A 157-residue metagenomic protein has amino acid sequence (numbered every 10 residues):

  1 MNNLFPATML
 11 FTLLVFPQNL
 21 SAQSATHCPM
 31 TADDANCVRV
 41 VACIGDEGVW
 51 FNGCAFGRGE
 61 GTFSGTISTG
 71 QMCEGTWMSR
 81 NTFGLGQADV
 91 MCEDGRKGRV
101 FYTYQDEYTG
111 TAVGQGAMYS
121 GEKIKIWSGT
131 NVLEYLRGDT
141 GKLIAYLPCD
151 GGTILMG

Functional and structural regions predicted by a protein language model:
M1-T8: Bacterial N-terminal signal peptides that target proteins for export
F5, C28, V49, E74-T76: Residue-level detector of functional hotspots within protein domains
T8-L10, L20: Cleavable N-terminal signal peptides
A22-G57, F101-G157: Long terminal segments
G59-Y102: Mature extracytoplasmic domains of secretory-pathway proteins
